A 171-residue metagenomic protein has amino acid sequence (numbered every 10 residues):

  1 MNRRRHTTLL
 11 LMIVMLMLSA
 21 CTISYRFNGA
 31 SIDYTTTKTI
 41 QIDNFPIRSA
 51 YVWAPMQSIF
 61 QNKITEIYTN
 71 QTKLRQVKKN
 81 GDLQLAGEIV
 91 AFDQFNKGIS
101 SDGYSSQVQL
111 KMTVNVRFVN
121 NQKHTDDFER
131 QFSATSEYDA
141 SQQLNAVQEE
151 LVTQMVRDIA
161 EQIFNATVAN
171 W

Functional and structural regions predicted by a protein language model:
M1-C21: Sec-dependent bacterial lipoprotein signal peptides
A20-N62, E66, N165-W171: A structural "domain/chain start" motif
R26-S31, T72-K78: Short aromatic-glycine motifs in intrinsically disordered, low-complexity regions
Y34, M56, K79, D102-L110 (+1 more regions): A generic structural micro-feature
P46-W53, Q142-E150: Second-shell loop/turn segments in exported
N70-R75, D82-D127, Q131, T135-A146 (+1 more regions): Surface-exposed short loop/turn segments
Q148-W171: Compositionally biased, intrinsically disordered linkers/stalks adjacent to structured regions
